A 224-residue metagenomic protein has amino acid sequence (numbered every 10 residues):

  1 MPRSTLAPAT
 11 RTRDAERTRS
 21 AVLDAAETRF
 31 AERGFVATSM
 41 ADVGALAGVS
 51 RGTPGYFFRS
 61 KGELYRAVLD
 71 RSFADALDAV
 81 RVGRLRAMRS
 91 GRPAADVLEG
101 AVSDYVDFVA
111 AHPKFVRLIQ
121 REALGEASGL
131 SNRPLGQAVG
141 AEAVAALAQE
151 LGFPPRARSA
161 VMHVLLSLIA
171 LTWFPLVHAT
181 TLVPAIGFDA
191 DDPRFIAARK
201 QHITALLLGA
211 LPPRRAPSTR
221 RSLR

Functional and structural regions predicted by a protein language model:
M1-L6, D107, A141-P155, L171-R224: C-terminal peripheral helix-coil segments that are non-catalytic and often amphipathic
P8-T12: Short Lys/Arg-rich basic patches
A21, A25, R29-E63, A67: Helix-turn-helix
A67, V82-H112, F153-L165: Hydrophobic alpha-helical connector segments
R71-A76: Short, basic, alpha-helical segments at the C-terminal edge of helix-turn-helix-like DNA-binding modules
L77-R81, D96, A127-F153, M162-H163 (+2 more regions): Amphipathic alpha-helical packing segments from all-alpha helical-bundle domains
V102-Y105, I119-A123, L168, T172 (+1 more regions): Short alpha-helical scaffolding segments that buttress acidic/His motifs in well-ordered protein cores
V109-S131, V177-I186: Amphipathic alpha-helical segments used for helix-helix packing
